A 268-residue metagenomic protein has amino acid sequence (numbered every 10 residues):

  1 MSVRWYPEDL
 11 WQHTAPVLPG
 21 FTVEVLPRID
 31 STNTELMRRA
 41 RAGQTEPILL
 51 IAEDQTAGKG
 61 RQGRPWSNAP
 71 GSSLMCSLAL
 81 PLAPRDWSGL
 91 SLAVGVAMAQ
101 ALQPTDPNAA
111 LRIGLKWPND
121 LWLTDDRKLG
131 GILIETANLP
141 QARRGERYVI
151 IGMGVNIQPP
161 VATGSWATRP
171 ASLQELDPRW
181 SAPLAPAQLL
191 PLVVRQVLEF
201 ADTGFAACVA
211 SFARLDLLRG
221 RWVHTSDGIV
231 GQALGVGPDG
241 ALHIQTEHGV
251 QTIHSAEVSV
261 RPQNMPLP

Functional and structural regions predicted by a protein language model:
M1-P107, L267-P268: N-terminal lobe of the biotin/lipoate ligase/transferase fold
M1-W5, A83-I113, L123-P268: Long, positively charged amphipathic alpha-helical accessory segments at protein N-termini or as interdomain linkers
